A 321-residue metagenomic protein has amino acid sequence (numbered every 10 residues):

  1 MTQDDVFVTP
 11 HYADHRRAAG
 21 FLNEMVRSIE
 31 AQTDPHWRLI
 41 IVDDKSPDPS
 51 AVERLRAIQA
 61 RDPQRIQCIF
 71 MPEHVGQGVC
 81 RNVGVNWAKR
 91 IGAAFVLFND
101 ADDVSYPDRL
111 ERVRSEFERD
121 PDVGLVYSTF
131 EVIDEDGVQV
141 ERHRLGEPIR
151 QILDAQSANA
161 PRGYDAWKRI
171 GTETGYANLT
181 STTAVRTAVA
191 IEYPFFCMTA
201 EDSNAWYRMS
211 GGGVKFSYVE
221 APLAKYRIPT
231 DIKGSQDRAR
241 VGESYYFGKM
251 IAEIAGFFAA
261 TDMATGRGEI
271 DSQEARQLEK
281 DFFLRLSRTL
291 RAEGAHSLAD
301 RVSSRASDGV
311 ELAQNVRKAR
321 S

Functional and structural regions predicted by a protein language model:
E24-H36: Short, acidic, metal-binding catalytic loop of nucleotide-sugar glycosyltransferases
D43-R54, E73: A conserved acidic beta->alpha catalytic loop
P49, D103-E116: Acidic donor-binding/catalytic loop of UDP-sugar-dependent glycosyltransferases, especially processive GT2
M71-I91: Glycine-rich, basic loop-to-helix element that forms the pyrophosphate-binding segment of sugar-nucleotide handling
A93-V104: Short beta-strand-to-loop acidic/aromatic patch adjacent to the donor-nucleotide binding site
L110-I149: Conserved donor NDP-sugar-binding/catalytic core segment of glycosyltransferases
L153-R240: Conserved nucleotide-sugar donor-binding catalytic segment
V214, P222-T230, S235-G268, S303-D308: Catalytic core of nucleotide-sugar-dependent glycosyltransferases
